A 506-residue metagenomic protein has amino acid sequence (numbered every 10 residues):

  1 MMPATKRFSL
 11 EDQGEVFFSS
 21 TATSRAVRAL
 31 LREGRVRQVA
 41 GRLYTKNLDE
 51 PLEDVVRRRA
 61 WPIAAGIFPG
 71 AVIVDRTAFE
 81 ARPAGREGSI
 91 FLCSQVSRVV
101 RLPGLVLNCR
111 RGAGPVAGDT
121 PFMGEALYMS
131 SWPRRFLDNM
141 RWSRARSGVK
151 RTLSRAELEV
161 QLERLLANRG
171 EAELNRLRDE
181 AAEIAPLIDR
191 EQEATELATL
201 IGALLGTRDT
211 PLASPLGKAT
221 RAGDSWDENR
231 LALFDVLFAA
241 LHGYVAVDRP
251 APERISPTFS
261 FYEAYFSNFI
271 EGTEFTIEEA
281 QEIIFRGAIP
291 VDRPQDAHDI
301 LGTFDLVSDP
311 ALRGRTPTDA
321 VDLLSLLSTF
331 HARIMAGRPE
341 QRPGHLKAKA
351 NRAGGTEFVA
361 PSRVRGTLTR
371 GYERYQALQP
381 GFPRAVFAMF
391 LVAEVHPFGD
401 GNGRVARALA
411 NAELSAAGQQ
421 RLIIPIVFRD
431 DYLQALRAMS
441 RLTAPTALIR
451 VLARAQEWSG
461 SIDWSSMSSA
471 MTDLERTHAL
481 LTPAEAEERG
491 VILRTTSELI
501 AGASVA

Functional and structural regions predicted by a protein language model:
M1-V39, N47-D54, G66, G70-V72 (+2 more regions): FIC/Doc superfamily catalytic core
Y44: Short helix-loop capping/hinge segments that flank enzyme active sites or metal/cofactor-binding pockets
A60-P62: N-terminal nucleotide-handling cores and adjacent loading/scaffold lobes of large enzymes and macromolecular assemblies
R76: Positively charged, aromatic-accented nucleic-acid-binding surfaces
